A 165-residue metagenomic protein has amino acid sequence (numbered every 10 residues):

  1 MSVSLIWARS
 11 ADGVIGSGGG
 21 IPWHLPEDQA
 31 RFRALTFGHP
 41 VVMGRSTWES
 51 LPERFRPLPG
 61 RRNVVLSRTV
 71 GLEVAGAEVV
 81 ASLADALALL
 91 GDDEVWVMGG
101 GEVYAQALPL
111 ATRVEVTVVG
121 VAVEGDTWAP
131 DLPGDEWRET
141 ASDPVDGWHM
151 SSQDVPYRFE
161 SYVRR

Functional and structural regions predicted by a protein language model:
M1-R165: Enzymes that bind and transform nitrogen-containing heteroaromatic metabolites
